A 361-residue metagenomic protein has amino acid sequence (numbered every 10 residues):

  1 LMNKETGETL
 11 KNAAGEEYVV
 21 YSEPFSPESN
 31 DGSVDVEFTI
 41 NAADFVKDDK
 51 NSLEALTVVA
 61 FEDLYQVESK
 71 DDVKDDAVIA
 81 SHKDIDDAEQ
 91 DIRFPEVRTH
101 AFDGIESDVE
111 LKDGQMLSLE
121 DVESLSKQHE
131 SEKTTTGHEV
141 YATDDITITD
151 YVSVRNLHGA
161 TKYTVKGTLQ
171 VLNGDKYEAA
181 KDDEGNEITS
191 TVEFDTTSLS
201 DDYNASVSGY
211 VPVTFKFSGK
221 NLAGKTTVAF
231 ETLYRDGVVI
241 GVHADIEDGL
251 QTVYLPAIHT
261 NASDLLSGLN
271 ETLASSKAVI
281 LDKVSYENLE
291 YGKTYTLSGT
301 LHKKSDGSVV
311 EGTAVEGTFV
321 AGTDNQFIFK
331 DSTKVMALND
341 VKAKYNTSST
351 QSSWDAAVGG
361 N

Functional and structural regions predicted by a protein language model:
L1-N361: Solvent-exposed loop/turn and edge beta-strand elements of beta-rich ligand-binding domains
